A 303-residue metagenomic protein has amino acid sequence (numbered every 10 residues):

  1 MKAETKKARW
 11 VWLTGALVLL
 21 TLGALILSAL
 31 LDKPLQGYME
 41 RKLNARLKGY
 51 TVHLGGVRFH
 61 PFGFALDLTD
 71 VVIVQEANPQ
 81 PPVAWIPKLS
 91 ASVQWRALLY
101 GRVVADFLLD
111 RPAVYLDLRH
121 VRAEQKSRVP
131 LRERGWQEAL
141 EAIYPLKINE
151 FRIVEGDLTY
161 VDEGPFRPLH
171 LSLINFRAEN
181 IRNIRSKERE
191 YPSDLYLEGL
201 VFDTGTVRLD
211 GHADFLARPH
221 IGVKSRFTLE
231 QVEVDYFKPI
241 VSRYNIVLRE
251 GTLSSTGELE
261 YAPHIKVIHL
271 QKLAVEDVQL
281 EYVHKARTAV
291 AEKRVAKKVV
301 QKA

Functional and structural regions predicted by a protein language model:
K2-L47: N-terminal type II signal-anchor transmembrane helix that functions as the membrane-insertion/stop-transfer segment
W10-G15, L27-S28, K42-N44, F62-A65 (+3 more regions): Short hydrophobic/aromatic-rich motifs at helix boundaries and adjacent loops
W12, V129-Y236, V241: Elongated, acidic membrane-bridging lipid-handling scaffolds and related periplasm/extracellular "bridge/tunnel" systems
M39-L43, H53, L140-A142, D194 (+8 more regions): Structured catalytic/translocation cores of nucleotide/phosphate-coupled proteins
G49-T51, L68, A77-S92, L131-R134 (+4 more regions): Amphipathic hydrophobic-ligand
G56-A123, W136-V161, R185-P192, T256-V283 (+1 more regions): Flexible beta-edge/linker motif
